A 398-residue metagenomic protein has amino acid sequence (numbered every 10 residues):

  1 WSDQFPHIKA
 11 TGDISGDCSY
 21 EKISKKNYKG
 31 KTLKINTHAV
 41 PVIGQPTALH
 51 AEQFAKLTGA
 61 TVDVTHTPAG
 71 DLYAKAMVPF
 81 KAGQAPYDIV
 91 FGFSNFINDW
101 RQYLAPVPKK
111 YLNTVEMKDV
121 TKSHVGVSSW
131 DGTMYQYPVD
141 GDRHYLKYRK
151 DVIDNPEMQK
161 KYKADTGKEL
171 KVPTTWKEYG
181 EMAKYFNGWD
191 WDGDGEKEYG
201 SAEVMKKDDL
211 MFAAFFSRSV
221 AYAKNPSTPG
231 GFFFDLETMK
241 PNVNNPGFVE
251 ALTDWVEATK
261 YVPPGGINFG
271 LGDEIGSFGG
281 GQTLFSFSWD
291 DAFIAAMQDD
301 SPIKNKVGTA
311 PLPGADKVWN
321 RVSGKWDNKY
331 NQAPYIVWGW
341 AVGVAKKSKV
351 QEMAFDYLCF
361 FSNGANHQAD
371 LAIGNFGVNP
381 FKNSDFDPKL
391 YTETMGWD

Functional and structural regions predicted by a protein language model:
W1-K34, A55-K56, N187-K197, M353: Immediate post-signal peptide segment of exported/extracytoplasmic ligand-binding proteins
W1-N27, F93-K147, A214, G308-L312 (+1 more regions): Hinge/lid segment of periplasmic solute-binding proteins
D17-S24, P41-T61, K147, D151: Short, polar/charged alpha-helical segment
L49-S123, S129-Q136, N155-E157, K161 (+2 more regions): Extracytoplasmic "Venus flytrap"/periplasmic binding protein-like
H66-K75, T174-E178, G266-G280: Short helix-initiation/N-cap motifs at beta->coil->alpha
N95-A105, H124-K168, G180, E203-L236 (+1 more regions): Periplasmic solute-binding protein
G132, K260, D300-D385: Extracytoplasmic/periplasmic substrate-recognition and gating elements
E178-K184, A214, Y222-N268, P311-K317: Glycine-centered hinge/linker elements that transmit conformational signals in sensory and ligand-binding systems
